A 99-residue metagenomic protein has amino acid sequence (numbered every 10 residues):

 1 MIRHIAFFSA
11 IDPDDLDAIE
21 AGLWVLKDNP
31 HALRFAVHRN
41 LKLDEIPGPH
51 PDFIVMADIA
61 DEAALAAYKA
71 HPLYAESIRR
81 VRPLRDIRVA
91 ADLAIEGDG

Functional and structural regions predicted by a protein language model:
M1-F53, A60-A70, L93-G99: Short S/T/G/P-rich N-terminal loop/turn motif that feeds into the first structured element of a domain
I5, A75-E76: Long, contiguous binding/interaction regions
D28, L73-Y74, P83: Residue-level marker of structural boundaries
A32-V37, I78-D92: Conserved short beta-strand edge segments in small beta-sheet-based binding/regulatory domains
